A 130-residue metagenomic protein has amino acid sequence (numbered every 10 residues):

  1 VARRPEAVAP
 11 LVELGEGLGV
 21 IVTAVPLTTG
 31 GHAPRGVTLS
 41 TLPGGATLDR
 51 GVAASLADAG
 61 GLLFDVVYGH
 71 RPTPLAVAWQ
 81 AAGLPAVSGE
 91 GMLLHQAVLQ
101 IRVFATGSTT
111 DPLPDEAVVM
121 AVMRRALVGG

Functional and structural regions predicted by a protein language model:
V1-L18: NAD(P)-binding Rossmann-fold cofactor-contacting core
V8-V12, P34-V37, R50, Q96-L99: Short, charged, surface-exposed secondary-structure boundary motifs
E16-A86: Rossmann-like adenosine-cofactor binding region
G17, L56, V103-G107, A126: Alpha-helical structural context
V22, D49, S108-P112, G130: Secondary-structure transition/capping residues
V37-T38, R124-G130: SAM-dependent methyltransferases
G61-V122: Rossmann-fold NAD(P)-binding glycine/threonine-rich loop
